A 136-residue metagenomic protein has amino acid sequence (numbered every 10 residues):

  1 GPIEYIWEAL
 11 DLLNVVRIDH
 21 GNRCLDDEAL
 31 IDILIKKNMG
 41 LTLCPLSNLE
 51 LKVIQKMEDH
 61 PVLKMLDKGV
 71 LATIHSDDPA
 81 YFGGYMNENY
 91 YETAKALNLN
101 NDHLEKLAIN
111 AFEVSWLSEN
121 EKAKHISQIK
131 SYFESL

Functional and structural regions predicted by a protein language model:
G1, V70-Y85: Short acidic/histidine-rich active-site segments
G1-V53: Active-site core of metal-dependent hydrolases
N14, L41-L43, K68-T73, M86-Y91: Short acidic (Asp/Glu) and glycine-rich catalytic loops that position anionic groups and cofactors
L30, L34, M86-N98, F133: C-terminal helical cap(s) of enzyme catalytic domains, especially alpha/beta-barrels
I35, L66-D67: Anion (oxyanion) recognition and catalysis
P45-L51, T73-H75, Y91-A96: Short beta-alpha connecting loops at secondary-structure transitions that line or flank enzyme active sites
Q55-K64, N89: Charged helix-capping and loop-helix junction motifs
N98-L136: Mid-to-C-terminal alpha-helical segments outside catalytic/metal-binding sites
